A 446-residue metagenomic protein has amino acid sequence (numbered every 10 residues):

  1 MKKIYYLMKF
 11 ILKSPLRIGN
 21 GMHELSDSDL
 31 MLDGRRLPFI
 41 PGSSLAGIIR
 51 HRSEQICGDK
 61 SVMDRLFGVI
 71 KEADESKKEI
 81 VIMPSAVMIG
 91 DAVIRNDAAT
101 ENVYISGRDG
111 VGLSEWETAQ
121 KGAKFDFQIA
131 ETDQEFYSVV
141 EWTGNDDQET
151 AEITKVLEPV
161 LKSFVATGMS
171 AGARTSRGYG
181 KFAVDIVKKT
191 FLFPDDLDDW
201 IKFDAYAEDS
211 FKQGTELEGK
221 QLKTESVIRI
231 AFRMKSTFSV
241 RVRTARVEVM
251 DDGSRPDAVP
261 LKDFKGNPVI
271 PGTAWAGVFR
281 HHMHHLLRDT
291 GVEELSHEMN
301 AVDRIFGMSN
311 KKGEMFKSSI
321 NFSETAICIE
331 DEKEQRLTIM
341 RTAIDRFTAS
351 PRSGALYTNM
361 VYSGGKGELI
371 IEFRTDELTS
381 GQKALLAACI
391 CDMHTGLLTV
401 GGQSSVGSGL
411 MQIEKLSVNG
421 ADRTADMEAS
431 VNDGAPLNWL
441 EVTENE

Functional and structural regions predicted by a protein language model:
M1-E446: Small/polar/charged residue-enriched interaction surfaces, especially the RNA/DNA-contacting tracks of RNP/CRISPR
